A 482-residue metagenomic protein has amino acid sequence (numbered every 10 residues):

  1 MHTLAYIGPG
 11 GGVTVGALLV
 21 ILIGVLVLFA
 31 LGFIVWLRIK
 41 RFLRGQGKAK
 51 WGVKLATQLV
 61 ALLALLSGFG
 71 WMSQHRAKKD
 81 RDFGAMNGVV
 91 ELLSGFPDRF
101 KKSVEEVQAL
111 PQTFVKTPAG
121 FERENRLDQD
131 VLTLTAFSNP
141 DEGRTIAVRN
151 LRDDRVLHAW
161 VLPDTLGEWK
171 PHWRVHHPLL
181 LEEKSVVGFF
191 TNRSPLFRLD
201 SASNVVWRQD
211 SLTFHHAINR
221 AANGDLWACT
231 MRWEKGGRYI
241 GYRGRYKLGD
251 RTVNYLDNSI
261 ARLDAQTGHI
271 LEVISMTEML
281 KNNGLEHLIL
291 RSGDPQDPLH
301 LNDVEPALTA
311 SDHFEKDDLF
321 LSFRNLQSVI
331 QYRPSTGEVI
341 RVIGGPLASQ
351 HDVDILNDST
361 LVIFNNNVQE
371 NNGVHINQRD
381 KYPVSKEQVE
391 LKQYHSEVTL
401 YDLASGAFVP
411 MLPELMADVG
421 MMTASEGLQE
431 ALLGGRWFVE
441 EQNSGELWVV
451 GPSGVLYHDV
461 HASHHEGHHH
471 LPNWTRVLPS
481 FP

Functional and structural regions predicted by a protein language model:
M1-V13: Short, strongly hydrophobic alpha-helical membrane anchors
G10-A17, G47-W51: Membrane-helix interfacial "entry" motifs
T14-W36: Pore domain of cation channels
L31-R38, G68, M72: Hydrophobic membrane-targeting alpha-helices
V35-T57: Cytosolic-side transmembrane helix boundary signature
K50-S73: Internal/C-terminal transmembrane anchor helices
L66-P482: Histidine-/acidic-rich catalytic cores in large beta-rich domains
